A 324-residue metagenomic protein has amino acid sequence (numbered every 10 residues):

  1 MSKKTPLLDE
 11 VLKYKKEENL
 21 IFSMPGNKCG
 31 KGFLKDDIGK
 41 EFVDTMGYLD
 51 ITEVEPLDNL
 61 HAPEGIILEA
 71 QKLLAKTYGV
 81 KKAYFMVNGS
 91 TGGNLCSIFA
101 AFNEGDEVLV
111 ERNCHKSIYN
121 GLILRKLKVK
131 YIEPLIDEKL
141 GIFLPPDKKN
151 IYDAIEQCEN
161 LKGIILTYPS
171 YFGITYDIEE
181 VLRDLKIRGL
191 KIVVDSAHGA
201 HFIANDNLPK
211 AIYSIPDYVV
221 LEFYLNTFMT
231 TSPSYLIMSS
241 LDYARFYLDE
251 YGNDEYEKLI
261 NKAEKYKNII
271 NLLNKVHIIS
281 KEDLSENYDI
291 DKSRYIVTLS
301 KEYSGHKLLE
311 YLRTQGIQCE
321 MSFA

Functional and structural regions predicted by a protein language model:
M1-E64: N-terminal "arm"/small-domain region of PLP-dependent enzymes with the aminotransferase-like
L7-L12, L20, A62, V80 (+2 more regions): Conserved PLP-enzyme active-site core in the AAT-like
G26, M86, E133, S196 (+2 more regions): Short loop/turn and capping residues at structural boundaries
F33-D36, N94-C96, L140-G141, E286-I290: Short, solvent-exposed polar/charged micro-motifs at secondary-structure junctions
F33-G39, K81-F85, P146, F172-G173: Short acidic/polar alpha-helix capping motifs at helix-coil junctions
G47-G89: Conserved N-terminal alpha-helix of the aminotransferase class I/II PLP-enzyme fold
E264-A324: Conserved C-terminal alpha-helix-loop-beta "cap" of PLP-dependent enzymes that closes/shapes the active-site mouth
